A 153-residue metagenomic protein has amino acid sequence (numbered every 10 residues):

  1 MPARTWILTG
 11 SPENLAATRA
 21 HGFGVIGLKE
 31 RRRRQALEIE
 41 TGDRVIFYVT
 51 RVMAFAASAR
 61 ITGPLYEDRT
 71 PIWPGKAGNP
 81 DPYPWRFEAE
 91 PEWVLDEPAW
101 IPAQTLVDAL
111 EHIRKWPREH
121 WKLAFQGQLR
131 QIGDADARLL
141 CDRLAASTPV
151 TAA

Functional and structural regions predicted by a protein language model:
M1-P12, H21, G27-R34, R69-A153: Contiguous surface segments at macromolecular interaction interfaces
P12, V52, Y66: Short, glycine/serine-rich, charged loops/turns that create anion-binding and catalytic segments at active sites
Y48-A54: Short, charged beta-turn/beta-strand-edge "cap" motif at the junction between a beta-strand and an adjacent loop
F55-P64: Short beta-strand-centered aromatic/proline hotspots
